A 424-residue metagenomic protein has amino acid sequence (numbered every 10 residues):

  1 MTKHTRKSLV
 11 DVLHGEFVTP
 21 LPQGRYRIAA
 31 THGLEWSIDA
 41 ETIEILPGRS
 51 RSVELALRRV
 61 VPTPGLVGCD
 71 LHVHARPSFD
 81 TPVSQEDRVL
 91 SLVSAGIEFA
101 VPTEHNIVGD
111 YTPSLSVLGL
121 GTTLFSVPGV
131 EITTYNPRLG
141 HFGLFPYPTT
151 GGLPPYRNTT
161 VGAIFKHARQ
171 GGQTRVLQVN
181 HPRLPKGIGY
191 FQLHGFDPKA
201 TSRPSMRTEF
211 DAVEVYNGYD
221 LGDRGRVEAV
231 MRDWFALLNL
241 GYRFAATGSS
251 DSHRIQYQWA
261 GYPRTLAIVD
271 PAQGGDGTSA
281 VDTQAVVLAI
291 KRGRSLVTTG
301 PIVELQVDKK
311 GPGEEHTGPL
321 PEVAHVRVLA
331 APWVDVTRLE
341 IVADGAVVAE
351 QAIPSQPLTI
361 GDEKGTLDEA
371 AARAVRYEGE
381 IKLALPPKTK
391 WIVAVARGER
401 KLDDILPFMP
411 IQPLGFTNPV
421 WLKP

Functional and structural regions predicted by a protein language model:
M1-P62, S78, G172, M231 (+3 more regions): C-terminal functional module detector
T31-E35, D39, P64-A246, S250-Y257: Catalytic cores of extracellular degradative/oxidative enzymes
